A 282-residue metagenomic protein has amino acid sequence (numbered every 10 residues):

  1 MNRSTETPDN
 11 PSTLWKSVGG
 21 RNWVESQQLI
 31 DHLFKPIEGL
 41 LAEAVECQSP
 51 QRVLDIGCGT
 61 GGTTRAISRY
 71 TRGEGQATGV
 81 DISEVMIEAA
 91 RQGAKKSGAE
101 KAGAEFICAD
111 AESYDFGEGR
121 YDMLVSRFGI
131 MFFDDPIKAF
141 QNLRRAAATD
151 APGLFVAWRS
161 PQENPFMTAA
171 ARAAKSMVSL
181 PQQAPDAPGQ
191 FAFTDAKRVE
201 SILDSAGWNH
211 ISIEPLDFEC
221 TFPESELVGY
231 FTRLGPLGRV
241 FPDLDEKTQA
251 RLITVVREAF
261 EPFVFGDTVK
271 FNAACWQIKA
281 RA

Functional and structural regions predicted by a protein language model:
R3-S4, D9-W15, G19, Q27 (+4 more regions): Conserved Class I S-adenosyl-L-methionine
H32-Q51, A66: Conserved alpha-helix/loop element of class I SAM-dependent methyltransferases that forms part of the SAM/SAH-binding
R52-Y114, K138: Class I SAM-dependent methyltransferase SAM/SAH-binding core
T71, A94, A174, L203 (+2 more regions): Conserved hydrophobic residues forming the short capping helix/wall of the S-adenosyl-L-methionine
E112-M123: A short acidic, Gly/Pro-enriched loop at the edge of an enzyme's catalytic core that lines a small-molecule cofactor
D122-I137, R159: A short SAM/SAH-binding and catalytic strip from SAM-dependent methyltransferases
I137-K138, R144-R145, D150-F222: Conserved catalytic/acceptor-binding region of the Class I
